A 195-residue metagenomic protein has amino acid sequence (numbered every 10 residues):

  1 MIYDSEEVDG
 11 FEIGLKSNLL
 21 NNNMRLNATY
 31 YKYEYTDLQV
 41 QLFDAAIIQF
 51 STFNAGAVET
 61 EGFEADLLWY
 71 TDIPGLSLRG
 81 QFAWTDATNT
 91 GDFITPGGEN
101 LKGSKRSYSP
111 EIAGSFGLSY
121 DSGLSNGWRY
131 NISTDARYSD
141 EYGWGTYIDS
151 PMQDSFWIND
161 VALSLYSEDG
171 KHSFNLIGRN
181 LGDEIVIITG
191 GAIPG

Functional and structural regions predicted by a protein language model:
M1, L38-A46, T85, N89-E99 (+2 more regions): Outer-membrane beta-barrel translocator domains and adjoining extracellular loop/strand segments of Gram-negative
M1-Y35, L42-T71, S107-I112: Outer-membrane beta-barrel signature, preferentially recognizing the C-terminal barrel domain of Gram-negative
F11-E12, S104-G195: Conserved C-terminal beta-signal and adjacent last beta-strands/turns of outer-membrane beta-barrel proteins
N21-L26, P74-L78, S125-W128, D169-F174: Repeated loop/turn-to-beta-strand initiation elements of outer-membrane beta-barrel proteins
N23, Q39, G75, T88 (+2 more regions): Activation segment
Y30, F82, L176-G178: Residue-level recognition of conserved beta-strand positions in structured domain cores
K32-E34, F53-W144: Gram-negative outer-membrane beta-barrel transporters
